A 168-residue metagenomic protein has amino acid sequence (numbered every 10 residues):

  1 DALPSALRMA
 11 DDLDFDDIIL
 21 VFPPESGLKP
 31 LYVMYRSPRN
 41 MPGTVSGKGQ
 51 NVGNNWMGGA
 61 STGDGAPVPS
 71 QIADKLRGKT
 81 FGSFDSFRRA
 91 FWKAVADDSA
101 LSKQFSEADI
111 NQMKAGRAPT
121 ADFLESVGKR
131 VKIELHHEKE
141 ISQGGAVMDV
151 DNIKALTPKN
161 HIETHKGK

Functional and structural regions predicted by a protein language model:
L3-E134, K139-K168: Nuclease and nuclease-like effector domains acting on nucleic acids or nucleotide cofactors
